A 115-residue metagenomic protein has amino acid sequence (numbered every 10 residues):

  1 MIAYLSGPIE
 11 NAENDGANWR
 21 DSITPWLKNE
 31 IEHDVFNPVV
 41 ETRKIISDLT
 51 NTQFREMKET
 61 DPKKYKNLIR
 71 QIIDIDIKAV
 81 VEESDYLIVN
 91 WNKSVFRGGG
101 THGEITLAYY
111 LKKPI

Functional and structural regions predicted by a protein language model:
M1-I115: Conserved catalytic or regulatory cores that recognize and/or transform ribose-phosphate-containing ligands
